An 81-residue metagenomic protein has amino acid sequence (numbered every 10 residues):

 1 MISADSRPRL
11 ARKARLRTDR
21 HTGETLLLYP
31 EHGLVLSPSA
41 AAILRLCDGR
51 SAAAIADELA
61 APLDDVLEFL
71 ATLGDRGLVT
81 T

Functional and structural regions predicted by a protein language model:
M1-R45: Acidic, low-complexity/disordered tracts enriched in E/D and polar residues
H32-T81: Long, charge-rich, low-complexity alpha-helical segments
